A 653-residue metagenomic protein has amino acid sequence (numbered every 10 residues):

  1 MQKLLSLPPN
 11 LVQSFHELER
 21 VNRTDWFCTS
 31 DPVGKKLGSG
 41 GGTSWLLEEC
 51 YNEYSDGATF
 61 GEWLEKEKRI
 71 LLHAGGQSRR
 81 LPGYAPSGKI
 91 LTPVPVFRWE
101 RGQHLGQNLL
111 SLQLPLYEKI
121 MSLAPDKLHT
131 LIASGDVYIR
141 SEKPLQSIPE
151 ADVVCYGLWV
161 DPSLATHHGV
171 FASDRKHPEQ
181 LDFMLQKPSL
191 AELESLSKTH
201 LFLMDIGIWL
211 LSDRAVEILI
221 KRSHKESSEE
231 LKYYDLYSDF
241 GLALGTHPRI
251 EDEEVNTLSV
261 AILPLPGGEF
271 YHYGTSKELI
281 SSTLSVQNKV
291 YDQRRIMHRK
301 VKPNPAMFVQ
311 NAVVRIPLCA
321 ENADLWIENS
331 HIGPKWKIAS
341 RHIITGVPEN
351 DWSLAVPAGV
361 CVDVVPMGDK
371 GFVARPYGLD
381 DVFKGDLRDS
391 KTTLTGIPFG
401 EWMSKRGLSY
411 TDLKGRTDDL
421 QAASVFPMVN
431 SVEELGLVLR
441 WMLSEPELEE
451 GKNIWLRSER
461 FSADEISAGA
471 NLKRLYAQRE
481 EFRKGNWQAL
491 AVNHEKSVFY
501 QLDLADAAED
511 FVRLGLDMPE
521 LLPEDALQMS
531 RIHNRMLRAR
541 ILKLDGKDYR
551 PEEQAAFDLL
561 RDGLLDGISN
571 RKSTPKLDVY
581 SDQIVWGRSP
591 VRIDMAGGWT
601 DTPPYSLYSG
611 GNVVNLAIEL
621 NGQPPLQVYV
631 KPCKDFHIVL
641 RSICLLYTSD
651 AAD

Functional and structural regions predicted by a protein language model:
M1-H129, Y138-Q146, L387, I397-T411: N-terminal glycine-rich phosphate-binding loop and ensuing alpha1 helix
M1-N10, C28-T29, G34-T59, V153-V154 (+3 more regions): Left-handed beta-helix
L64-K66, A85-G88, V94-S228: Conserved core of the sugar-phosphate nucleotidyltransferase
R80-P82, R140-E142, L164-T166, E192-E194 (+7 more regions): Short helix/loop capping segments that flank catalytic or ligand/cofactor-binding pockets
M518-G587: Long amphipathic alpha-helical scaffold segments
P603-I618: Short Gly/aromatic-enriched secondary-structure transition segments
N615-C633: Structural signature of FAD isoalloxazine-binding scaffolds in flavoprotein oxidoreductases
Y647-D653: Conserved small/polar residues in nucleotide/adenosyl-binding loops
